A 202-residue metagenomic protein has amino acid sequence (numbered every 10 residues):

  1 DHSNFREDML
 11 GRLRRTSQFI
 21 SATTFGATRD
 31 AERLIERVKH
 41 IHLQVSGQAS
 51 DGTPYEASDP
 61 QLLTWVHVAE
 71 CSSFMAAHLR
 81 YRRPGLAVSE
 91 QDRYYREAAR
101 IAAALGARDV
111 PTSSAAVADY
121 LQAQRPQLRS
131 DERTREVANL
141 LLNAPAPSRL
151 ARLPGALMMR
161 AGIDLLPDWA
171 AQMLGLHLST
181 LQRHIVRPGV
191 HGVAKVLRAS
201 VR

Functional and structural regions predicted by a protein language model:
D1-W65, A69-R202: Mature, function-bearing regions of proteins
